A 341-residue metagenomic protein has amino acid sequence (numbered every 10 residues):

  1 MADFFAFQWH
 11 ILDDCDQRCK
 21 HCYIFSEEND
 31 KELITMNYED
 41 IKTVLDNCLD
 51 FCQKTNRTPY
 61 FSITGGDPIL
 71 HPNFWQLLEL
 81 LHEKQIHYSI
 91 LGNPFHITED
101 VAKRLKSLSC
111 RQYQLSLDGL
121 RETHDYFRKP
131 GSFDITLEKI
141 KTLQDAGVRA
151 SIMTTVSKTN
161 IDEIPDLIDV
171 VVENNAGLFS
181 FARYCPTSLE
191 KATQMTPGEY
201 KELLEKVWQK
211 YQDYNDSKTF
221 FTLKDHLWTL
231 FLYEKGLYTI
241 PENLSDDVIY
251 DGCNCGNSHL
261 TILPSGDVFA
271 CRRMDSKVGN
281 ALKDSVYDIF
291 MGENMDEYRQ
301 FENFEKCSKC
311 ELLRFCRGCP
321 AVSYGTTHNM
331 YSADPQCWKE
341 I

Functional and structural regions predicted by a protein language model:
M1-R111: Conserved alpha-helical substructure of the radical SAM core
D3, F25, N29, D267-V268 (+1 more regions): Flexible mid-to-C-terminal extensions adjoining Fe-S/redox cofactors in radical SAM and related proteins
F5, R57-P59, G256, R272 (+1 more regions): Exposed loop/turn and edge beta-strand positions of beta-sandwich/beta-sheet ligand-binding modules
H10, K31-E32, M36, S107 (+7 more regions): Radical SAM enzyme [4Fe-4S]-AdoMet core and its adjacent flexible, acidic and glycine-rich loops/tails across
D40, N73-F74, V101, S132 (+2 more regions): Residues at alpha-helix caps and immediate loop-helix transition turns in enzyme cores, especially N- and C-cap
P68, F95-I97, V156-T159, Y184 (+1 more regions): Hydrophobic pocket-lining residues within nucleotide cofactor-binding pockets
